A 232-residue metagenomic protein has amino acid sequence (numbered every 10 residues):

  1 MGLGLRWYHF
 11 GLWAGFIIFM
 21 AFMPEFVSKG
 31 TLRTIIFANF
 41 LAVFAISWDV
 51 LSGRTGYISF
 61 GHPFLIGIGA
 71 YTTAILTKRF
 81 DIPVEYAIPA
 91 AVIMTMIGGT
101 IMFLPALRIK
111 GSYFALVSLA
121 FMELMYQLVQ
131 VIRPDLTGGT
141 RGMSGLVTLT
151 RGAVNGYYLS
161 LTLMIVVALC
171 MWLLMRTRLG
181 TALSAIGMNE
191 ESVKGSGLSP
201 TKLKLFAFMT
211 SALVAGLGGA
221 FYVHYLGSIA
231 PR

Functional and structural regions predicted by a protein language model:
M1-R232: Transmembrane alpha-helices and adjacent helix-loop boundaries
